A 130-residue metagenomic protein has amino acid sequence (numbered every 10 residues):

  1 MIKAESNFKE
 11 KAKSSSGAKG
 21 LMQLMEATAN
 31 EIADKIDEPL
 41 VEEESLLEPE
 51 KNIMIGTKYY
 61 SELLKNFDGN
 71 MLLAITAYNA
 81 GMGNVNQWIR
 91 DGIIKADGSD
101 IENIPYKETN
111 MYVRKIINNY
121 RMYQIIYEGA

Functional and structural regions predicted by a protein language model:
I2-A130: Catalytic glycan-binding domains that act on GlcNAc-containing polysaccharides
